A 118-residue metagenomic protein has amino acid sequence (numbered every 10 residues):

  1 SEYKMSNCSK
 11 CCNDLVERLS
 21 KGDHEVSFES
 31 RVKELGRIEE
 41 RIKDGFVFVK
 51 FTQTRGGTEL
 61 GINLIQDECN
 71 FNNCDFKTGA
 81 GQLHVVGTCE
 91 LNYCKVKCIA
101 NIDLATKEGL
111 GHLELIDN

Functional and structural regions predicted by a protein language model:
Y3-D14, N101-N118: Edge beta-strand at a domain terminus
S9-K97, L110-H112: Central antiparallel beta-sheet cores of small beta-barrel/beta-sandwich binding domains
